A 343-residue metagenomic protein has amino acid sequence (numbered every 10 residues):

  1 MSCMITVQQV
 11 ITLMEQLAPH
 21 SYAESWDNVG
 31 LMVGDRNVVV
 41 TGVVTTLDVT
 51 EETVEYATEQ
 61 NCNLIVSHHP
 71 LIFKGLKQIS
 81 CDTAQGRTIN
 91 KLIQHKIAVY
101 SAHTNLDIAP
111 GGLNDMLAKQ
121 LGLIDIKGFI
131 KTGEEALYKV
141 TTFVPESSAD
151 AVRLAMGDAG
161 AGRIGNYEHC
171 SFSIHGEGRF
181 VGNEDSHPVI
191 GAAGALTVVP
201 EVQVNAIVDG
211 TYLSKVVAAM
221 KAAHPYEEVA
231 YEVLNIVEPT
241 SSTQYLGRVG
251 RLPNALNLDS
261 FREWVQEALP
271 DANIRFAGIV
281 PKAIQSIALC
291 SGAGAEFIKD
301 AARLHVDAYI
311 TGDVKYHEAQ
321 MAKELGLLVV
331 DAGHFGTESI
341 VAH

Functional and structural regions predicted by a protein language model:
M1-H343: Hydrophobic structural segments
